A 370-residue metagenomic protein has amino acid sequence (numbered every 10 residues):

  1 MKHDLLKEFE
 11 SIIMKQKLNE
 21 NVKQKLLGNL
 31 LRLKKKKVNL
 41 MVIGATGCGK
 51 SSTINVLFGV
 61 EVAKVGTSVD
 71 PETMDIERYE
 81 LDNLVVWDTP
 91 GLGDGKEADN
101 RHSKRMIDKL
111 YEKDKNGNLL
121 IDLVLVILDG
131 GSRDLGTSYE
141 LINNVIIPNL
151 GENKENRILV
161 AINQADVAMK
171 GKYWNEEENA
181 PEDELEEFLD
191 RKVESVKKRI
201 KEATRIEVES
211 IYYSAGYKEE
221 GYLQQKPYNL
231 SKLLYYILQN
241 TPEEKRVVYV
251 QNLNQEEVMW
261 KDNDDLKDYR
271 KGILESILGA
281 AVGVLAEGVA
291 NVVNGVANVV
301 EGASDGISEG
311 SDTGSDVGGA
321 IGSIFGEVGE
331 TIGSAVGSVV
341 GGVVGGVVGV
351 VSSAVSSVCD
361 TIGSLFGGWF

Functional and structural regions predicted by a protein language model:
M1-V85, T89-G279, G342, G346 (+2 more regions): Conserved GTPase G-domain substructure that encodes guanine base recognition and part of the catalytic core, centered
R270-G306, G310, G314-F366: Membrane-active amphipathic alpha-helices enriched in small hydrophobic residues
F370: Eukaryote-biased recognition of electropositive, low-complexity segments and basic polyanion/acidic-motif-binding
